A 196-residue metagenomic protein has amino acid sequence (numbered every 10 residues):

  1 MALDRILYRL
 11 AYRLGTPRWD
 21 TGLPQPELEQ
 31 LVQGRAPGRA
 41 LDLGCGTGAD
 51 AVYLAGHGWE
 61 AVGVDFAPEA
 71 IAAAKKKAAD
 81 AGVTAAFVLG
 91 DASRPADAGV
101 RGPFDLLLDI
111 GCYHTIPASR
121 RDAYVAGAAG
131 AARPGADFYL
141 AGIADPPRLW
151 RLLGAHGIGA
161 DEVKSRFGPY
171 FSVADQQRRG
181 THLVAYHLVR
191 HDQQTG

Functional and structural regions predicted by a protein language model:
M1-L43, T47-G102, I116-A131, A136-G196: Class I (Rossmann-like) S-adenosyl-L-methionine-dependent methyltransferase catalytic domain, capturing the SAM-binding
L108: A conserved beta-strand element that flanks and buttresses the S-adenosyl-L-methionine
G111-T115: Short catalytic micro-motifs in class I SAM-dependent methyltransferases
